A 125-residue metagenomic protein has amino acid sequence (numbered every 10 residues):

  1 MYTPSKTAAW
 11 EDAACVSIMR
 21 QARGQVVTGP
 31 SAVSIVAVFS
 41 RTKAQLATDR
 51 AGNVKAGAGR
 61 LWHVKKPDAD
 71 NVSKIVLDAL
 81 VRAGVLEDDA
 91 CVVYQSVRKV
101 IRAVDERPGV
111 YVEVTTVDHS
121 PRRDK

Functional and structural regions predicted by a protein language model:
M1-K125: Acidic, proline/glycine-enriched N-terminal capping motif
